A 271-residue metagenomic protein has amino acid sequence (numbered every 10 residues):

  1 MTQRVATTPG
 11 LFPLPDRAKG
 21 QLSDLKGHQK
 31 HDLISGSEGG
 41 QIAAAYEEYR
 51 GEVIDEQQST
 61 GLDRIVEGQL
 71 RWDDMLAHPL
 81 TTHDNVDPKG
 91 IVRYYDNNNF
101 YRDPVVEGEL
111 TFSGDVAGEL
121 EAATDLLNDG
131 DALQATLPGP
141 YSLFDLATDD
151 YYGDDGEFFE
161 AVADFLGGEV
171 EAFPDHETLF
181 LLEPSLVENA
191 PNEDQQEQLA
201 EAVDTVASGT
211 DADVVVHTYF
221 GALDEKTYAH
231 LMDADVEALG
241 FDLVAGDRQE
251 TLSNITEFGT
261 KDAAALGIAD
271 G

Functional and structural regions predicted by a protein language model:
M1-G271: Domain-level signal for soluble alpha/beta catalytic cores
